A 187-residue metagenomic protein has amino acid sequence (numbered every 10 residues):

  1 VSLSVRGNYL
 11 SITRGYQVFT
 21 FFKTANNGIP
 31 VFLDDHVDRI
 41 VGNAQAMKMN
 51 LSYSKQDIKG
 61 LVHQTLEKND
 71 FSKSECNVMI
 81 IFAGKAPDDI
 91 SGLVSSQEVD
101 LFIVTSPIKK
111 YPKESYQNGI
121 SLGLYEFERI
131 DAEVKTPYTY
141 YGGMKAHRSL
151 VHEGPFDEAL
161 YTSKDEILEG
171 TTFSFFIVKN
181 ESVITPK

Functional and structural regions predicted by a protein language model:
V1-Q64, S91-K187: Helix-start/capping segments and mature chain N-termini
I58-S91: Short, acidic/charged, Gly/Pro-enriched secondary-structure junctions
